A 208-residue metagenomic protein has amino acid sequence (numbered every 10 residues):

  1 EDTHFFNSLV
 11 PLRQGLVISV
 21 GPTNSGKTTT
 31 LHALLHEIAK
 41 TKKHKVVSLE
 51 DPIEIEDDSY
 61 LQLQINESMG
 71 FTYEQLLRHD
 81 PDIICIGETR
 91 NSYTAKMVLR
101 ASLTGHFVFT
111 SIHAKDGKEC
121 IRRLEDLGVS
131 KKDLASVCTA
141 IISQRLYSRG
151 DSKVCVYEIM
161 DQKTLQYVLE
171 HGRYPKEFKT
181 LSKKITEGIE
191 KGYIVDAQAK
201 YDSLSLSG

Functional and structural regions predicted by a protein language model:
E1-G208: Short, flexible helix-loop junctions that flank or precede catalytic/ligand sites
